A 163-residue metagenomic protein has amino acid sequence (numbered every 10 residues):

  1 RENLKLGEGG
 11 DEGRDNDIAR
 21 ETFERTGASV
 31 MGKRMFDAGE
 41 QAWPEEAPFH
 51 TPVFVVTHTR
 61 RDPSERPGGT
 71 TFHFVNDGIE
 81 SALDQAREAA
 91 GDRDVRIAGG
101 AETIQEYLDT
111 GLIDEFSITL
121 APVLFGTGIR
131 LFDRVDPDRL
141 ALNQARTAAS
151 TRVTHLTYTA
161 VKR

Functional and structural regions predicted by a protein language model:
R1-R163: Enzymes that bind and transform nitrogen-containing heteroaromatic metabolites
